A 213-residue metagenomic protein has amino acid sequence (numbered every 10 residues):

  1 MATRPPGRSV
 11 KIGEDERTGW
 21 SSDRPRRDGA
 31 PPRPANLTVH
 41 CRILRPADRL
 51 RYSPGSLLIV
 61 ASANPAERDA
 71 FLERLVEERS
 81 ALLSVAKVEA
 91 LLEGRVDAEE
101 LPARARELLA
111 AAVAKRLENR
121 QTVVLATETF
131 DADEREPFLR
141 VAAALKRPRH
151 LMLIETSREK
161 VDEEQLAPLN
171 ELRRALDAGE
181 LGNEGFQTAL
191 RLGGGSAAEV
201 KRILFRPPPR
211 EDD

Functional and structural regions predicted by a protein language model:
M1-N36: Charged, amphipathic alpha-helical linker segments immediately N-terminal to NTP-binding catalytic cores
P5, R158-D213: Conserved GTP-binding G-domain of TRAFAC-class P-loop NTPases and closely related GTPase folds
A35-Y52: Pre-Walker A adenine-sensing motif
P54, A66-Q121: Conserved substrate/cofactor phosphate-moiety recognition/catalytic segment in nucleotide-dependent phosphotransferases
V60: Hydrophobic anchor at the beta1->P-loop junction of P-loop NTPases
N119-V124, P148-H150: Loop/turn-to-beta-strand initiation segments
A126-R135: Acidic, metal-coordinating catalytic cores used for nucleic-acid/nucleotide bond scission and strand-transfer chemistry
L145-E163: Conserved phosphate-donor/acceptor-positioning beta-strand/loop module used by diverse small-molecule
